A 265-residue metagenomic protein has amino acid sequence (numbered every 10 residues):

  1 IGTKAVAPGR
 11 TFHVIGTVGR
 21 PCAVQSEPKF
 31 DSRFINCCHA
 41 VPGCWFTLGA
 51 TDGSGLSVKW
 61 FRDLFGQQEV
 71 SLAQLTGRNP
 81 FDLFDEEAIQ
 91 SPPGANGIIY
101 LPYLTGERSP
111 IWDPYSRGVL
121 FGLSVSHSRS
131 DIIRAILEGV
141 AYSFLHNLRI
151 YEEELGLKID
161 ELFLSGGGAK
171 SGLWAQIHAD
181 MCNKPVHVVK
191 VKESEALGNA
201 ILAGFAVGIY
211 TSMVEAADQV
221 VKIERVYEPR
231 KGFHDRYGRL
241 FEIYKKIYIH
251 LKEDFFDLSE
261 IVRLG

Functional and structural regions predicted by a protein language model:
I1-R10: Conserved phosphate-binding catalytic cores of ATP/NTP-utilizing and phosphoryl-transfer enzymes
H13: Conserved active-site beta-strand element of glycosyltransferases/polysaccharide synthases
A23-F34, C38-G265: Glycine/Thr-rich phosphate-binding loops that ligate phosphate moieties of nucleotide and other phosphorylated ligands
